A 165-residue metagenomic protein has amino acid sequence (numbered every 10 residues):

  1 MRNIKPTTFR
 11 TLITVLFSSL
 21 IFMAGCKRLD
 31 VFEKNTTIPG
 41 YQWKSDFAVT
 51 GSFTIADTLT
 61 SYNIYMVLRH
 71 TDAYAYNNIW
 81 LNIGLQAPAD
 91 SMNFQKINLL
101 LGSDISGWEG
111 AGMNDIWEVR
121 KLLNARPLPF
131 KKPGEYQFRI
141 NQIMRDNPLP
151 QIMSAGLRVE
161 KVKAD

Functional and structural regions predicted by a protein language model:
R2-I13: Bacterial N-terminal signal peptides that target proteins for export
F22-G25: C-terminal motif of bacterial Sec signal peptides marking the signal peptidase cleavage site
K27-D30: Bacterial signal peptide processing site
M66-Y74: Short amphipathic, basic-aromatic surface patches that mediate peripheral association with negatively charged
A75-L81, Q151-S154: Short coil-to-beta strand junction motifs in C2/discoidin
L101-F130: Extended, solvent-exposed segments with strong compositional bias
K131-N147, Q151-K161: Internal, hydrophobic beta-strand segments that form the core of beta-sheet-rich folds
